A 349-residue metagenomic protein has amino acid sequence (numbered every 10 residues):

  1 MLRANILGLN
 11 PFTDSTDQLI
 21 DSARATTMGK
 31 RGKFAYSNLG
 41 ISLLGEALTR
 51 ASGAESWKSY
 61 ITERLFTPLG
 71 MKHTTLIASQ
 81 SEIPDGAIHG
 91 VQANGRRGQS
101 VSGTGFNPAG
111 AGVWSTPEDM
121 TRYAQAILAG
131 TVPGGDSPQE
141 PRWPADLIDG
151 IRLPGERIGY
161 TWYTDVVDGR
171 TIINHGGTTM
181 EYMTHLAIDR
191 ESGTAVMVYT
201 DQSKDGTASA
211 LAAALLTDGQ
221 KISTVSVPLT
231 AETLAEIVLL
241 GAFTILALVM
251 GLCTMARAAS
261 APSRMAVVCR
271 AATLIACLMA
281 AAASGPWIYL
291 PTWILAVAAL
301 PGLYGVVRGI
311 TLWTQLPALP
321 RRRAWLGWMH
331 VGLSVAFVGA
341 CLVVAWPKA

Functional and structural regions predicted by a protein language model:
M1-A4, W57-K58, P68-A78, D149-G159: Secretory-pathway/luminal and periplasmic proteins that interact with or process carbohydrate-rich
M1-N38, T49, E55, E82-R97: Active-site-proximal loop and beta-strand segments within enzyme catalytic domains
S22, F34-G70, D119-A126, G193: Alpha-helical scaffold elements that line and support the substrate/ligand-binding pocket of soluble hydrolases
A25-M28, G70, T74, V132: Generic structural signal for secondary-structure transition and capping sites
K33-A35, P68, T75, G90 (+3 more regions): Residue-level preference for alpha-helix termini and adjacent loops
E55, T62, S102-A349: Catalytic loop of the DD-peptidase/beta-lactamase superfamily, centered on the K-T-G motif and neighboring
T67, L76, Q80-S81, D85-R96 (+4 more regions): C-terminal or late-domain output modules
